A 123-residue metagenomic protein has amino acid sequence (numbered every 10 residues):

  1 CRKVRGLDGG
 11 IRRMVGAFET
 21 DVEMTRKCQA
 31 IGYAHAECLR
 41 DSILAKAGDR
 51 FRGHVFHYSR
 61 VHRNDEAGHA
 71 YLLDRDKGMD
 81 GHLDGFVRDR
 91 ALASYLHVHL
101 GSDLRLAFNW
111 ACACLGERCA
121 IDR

Functional and structural regions predicted by a protein language model:
C1-I43: Cysteine-nucleophile active-site neighborhood
G9, A30, R50, D80 (+2 more regions): Electropositive phosphate-/nucleotide-binding environments in soluble metabolic enzymes
M14-G16, G53, L92: Structural motif
V15-F18, F56, H97: Hydrophobic, well-ordered secondary-structure elements that form the walls of internal hydrophobic environments
M24, H62, L100: Flexible, glycine-rich phosphate/dinucleotide-binding loops and adjacent beta-alpha linkers at cofactor/substrate
K27-Q29, D65-G68, L104-A107: Short conserved micro-motifs at the rims of enzyme active sites and ligand-binding pockets
C38-V87: Catalytic beta-strand/loop cores that center a nucleophilic Ser/Cys/Thr and support acyl-enzyme chemistry
L83-R123: Acyltransferase
